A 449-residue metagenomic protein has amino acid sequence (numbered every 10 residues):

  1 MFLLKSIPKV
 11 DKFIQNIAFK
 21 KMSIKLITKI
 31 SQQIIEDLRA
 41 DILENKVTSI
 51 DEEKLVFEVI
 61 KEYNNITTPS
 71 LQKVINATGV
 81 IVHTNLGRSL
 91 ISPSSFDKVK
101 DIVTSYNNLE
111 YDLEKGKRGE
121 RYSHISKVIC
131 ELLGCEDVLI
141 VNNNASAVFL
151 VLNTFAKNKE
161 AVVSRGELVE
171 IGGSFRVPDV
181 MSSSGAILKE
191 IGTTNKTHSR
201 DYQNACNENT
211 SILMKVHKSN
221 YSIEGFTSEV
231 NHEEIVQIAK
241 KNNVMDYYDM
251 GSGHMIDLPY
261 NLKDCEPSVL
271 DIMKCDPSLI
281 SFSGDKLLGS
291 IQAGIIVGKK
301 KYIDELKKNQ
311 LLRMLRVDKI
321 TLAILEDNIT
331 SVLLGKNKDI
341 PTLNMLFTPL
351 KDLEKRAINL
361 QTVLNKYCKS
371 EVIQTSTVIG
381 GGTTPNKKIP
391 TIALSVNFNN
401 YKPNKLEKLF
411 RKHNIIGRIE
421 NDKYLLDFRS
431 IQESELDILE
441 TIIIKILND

Functional and structural regions predicted by a protein language model:
M1-I66, S70: Long amphipathic alpha-helical segments
S6-P8, I75-G79, L288-I291, I389 (+1 more regions): Short Gly/Ser/Thr- and Asp/Glu-enriched loop/turn motifs at secondary-structure junctions
I34-E36, A40, A77-T78, R88-E114: Glycine-rich phosphate-binding segment of PLP-dependent enzymes
T48-I91, S95-V99: Long amphipathic N-terminal alpha/beta scaffold segment
L113-S123, Q374-T383: Long, charged amphipathic helices and adjacent flexible linkers at domain junctions
G116-T330: Conserved PLP-enzyme active-site core in the AAT-like
T321-L322, E326-G380: Conserved PLP-dependent catalytic core of the aminotransferase class-I/II
E354-Q432, I438: Conserved C-terminal alpha-helix-loop-beta "cap" of PLP-dependent enzymes that closes/shapes the active-site mouth
